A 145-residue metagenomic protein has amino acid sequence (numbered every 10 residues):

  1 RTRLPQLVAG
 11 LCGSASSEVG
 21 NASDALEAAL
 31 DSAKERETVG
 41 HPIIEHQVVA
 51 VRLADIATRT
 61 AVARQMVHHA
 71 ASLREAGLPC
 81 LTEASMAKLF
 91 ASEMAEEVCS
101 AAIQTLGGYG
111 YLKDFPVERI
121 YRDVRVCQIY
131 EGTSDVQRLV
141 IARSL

Functional and structural regions predicted by a protein language model:
R3-L145: Alpha-helical interface subdomain recognition
